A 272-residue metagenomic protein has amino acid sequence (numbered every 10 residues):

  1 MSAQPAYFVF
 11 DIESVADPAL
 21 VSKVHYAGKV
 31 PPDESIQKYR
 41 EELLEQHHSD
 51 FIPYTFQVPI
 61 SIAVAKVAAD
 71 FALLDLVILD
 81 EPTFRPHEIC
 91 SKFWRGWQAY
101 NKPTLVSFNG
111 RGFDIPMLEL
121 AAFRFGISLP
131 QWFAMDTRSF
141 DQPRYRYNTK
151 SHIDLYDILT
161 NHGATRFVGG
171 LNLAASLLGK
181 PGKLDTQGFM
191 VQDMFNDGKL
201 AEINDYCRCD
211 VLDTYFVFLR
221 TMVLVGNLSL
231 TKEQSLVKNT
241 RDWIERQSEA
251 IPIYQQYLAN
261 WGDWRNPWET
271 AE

Functional and structural regions predicted by a protein language model:
M1-E272: DEDD superfamily 3′-5′ metal-dependent exonuclease/proofreading module
